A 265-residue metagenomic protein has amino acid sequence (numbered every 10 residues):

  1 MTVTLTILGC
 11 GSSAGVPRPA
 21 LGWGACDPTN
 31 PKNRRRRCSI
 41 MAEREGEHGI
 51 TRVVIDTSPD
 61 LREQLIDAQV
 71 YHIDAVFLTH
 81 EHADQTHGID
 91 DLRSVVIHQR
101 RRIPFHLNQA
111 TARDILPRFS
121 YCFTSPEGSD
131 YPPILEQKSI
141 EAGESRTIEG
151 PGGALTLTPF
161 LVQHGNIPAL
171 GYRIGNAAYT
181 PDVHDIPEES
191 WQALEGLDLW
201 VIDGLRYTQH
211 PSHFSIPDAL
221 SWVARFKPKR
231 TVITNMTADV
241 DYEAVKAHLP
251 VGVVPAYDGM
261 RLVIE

Functional and structural regions predicted by a protein language model:
M1-T180, E189, K246-I264: Binuclear metal-dependent hydrolase catalytic cores
N33, S58, V183, Q209-I216: A conditional alpha-helix N-cap/helix-loop micro-motif detector
G143-E144, P187-E265: Binuclear metal-ion centers of metallo-dependent hydrolases, dominated by the metallo-beta-lactamase
P159-F160, T180-D182, I202-D203, I233-T234: Thr-Gly-centered strand-to-loop micro-motif
